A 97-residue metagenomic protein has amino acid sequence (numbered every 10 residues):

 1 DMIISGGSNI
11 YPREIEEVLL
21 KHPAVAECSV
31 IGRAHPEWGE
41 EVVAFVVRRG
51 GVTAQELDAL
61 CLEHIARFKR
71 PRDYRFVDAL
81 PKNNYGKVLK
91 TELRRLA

Functional and structural regions predicted by a protein language model:
D1-K69, D78-A79, N84-V88, E92-L96: AMP-binding/adenylate-forming catalytic core of the ANL superfamily
